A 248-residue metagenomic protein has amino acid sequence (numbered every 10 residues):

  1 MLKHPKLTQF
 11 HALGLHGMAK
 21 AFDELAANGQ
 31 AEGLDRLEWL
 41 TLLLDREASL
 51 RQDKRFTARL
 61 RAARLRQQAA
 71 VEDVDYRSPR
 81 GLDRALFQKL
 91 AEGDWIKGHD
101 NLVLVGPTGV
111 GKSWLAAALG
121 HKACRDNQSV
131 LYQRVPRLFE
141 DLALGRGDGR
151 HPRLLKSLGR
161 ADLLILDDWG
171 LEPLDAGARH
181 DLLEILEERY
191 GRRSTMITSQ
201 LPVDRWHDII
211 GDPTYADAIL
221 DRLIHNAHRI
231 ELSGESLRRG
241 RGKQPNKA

Functional and structural regions predicted by a protein language model:
M1-P5, L13, G17, D35 (+12 more regions): Charged, alpha-helix-enriched surfaces in structured cytosolic catalytic cores of large nucleotide-utilizing machines
M1-T8, G242-A248: Intrinsically disordered, low-complexity and often Lys/Arg-enriched segments
L7, H11, H16-Q67: Interdomain "pre-motor" coupling segment immediately N-terminal to P-loop NTPase/helicase cores
F22, Q133, R137-R160, W169-A248: Replace "adjacent to P-loop NTPase cores in ATP/GTP-dependent enzymes" with "adjacent to NTP-binding cores
T41-D94, G98-N101, S236-K247: AAA+ P-loop ATPase motor domain of ring mechanoenzymes
L82-R160, H207: Conserved P-loop
L163: Walker B motif beta-strand of ABC-family P-loop ATPases
